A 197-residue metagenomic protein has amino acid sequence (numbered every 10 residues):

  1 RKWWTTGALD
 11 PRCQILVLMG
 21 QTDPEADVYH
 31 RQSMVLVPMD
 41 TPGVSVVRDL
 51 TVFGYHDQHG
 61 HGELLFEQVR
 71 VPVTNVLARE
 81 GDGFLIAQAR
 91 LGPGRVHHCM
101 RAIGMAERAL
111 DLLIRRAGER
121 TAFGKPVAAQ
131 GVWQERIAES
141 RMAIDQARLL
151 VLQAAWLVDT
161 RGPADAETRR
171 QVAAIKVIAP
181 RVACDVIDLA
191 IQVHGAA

Functional and structural regions predicted by a protein language model:
R1, E63-V69, V73-T74, R79-D82 (+1 more regions): Alpha-helical interface subdomain recognition
R1-V47: A short core secondary-structure module
W3-D10, Y55, P93-H97: Glycine-rich phosphate/pyrophosphate-binding beta-alpha loops
D10-P11, T41, Y55-D57, E80-G81: Short, surface-exposed loop/turn microsegments at beta-strand edges and helix-strand junctions
R12-Q14, G60, A173: Exposed loop/turn and edge beta-strand positions of beta-sandwich/beta-sheet ligand-binding modules
I15-M19, M34-L36, H61-Q68, I86: Conserved hydrophobic/aromatic beta-strand scaffold that supports enzyme active sites
S33-L36, D49-F53, L77-I86: Short intrinsically disordered coil segments
P42-R70: Flexible, small-/acidic-enriched active-site or ligand-binding loops
